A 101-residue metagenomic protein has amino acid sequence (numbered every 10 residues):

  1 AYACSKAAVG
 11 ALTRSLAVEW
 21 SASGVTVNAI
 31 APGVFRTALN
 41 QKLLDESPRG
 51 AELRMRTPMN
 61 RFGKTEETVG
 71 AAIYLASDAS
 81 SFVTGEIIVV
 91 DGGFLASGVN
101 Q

Functional and structural regions predicted by a protein language model:
Y2, G10: Catalytic tyrosine of NAD(P)H-dependent dehydrogenase/reductases that use a Tyr as the general acid/base
S5, T13: Active-site helix of classical SDR
V18-A22, S81: Alpha-helical segment proximal to the catalytic Tyr-Lys
S23, N28, E86: Rossmann-like NAD(H)/NADP(H) cofactor-binding core
V27, A31-K42, A96: Short, flexible catalytic-loop segment of classical short-chain dehydrogenase/reductase
Q41-T57: A short C-terminal helix-loop "cap" of Rossmann-like NAD(P)-dependent dehydrogenase/epimerase domains
T57-T68, A79: A conserved structural motif in NAD(P)-dependent oxidoreductases
I73, T84-Q101: Short C-terminal tail/terminal secondary-structure segment of NAD(P)H-dependent dehydrogenase/reductase domains
